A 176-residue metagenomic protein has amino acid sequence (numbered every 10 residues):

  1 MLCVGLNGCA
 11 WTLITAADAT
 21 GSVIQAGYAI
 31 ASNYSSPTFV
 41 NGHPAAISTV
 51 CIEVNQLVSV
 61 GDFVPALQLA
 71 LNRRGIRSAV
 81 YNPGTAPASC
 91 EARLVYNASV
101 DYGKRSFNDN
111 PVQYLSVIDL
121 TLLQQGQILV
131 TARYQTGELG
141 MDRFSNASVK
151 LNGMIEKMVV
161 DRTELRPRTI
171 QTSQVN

Functional and structural regions predicted by a protein language model:
M1-N7: Bacterial N-terminal signal peptides
G8-R74, Q171-N176: A structural "domain/chain start" motif
V54, L67, L71-S78, G126 (+2 more regions): Sec/Tat-exported extracytoplasmic proteins
V60-G84, A92-N97: Mid-length scaffold segments of soluble, non-membrane domains
V64, Q68, V117, S148-I155: Extracytoplasmic/secreted envelope proteins and their assembly/folding machinery, especially bacterial periplasmic
Y81-T136, D142-S145, V149: Surface-exposed short loop/turn segments
Y134-N176: C-terminal partner/receptor-binding element of secreted or periplasmic proteins
